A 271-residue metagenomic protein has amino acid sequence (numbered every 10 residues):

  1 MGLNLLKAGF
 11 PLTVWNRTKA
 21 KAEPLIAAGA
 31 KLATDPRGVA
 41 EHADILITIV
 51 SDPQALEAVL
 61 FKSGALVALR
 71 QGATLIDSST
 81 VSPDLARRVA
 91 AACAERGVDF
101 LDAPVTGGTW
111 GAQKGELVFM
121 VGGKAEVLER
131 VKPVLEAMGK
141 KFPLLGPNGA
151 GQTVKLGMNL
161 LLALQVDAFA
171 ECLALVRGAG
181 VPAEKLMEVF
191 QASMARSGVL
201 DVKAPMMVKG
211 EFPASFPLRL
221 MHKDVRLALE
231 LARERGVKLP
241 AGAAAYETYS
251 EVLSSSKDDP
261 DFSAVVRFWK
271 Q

Functional and structural regions predicted by a protein language model:
M1-T48, A68, G72-A73, S78-S79 (+1 more regions): NAD(P)+-binding Rossmann beta1-loop-alpha1 motif at the extreme N-terminus of oxidoreductases
L12, L32, C93, D99-L101 (+3 more regions): Hydrophobic beta-strand scaffold residues
R17-T18, D52, K124: Residues in the short beta-alpha loop(s) of Rossmann-like NAD(P)-binding domains
P36-D99: Rossmann-fold NAD(P) dinucleotide-binding segment
F61, T80-N159: Rossmann-fold dinucleotide-binding core
G115-G122, P143, P147-A179, E188-V202 (+1 more regions): Active-site-proximal catalytic alpha-helix in oxidoreductases
R196-S263, W269-Q271: Interdomain hinge/lid region at the active-site interface of Rossmann-like NAD(P)-dependent oxidoreductases
